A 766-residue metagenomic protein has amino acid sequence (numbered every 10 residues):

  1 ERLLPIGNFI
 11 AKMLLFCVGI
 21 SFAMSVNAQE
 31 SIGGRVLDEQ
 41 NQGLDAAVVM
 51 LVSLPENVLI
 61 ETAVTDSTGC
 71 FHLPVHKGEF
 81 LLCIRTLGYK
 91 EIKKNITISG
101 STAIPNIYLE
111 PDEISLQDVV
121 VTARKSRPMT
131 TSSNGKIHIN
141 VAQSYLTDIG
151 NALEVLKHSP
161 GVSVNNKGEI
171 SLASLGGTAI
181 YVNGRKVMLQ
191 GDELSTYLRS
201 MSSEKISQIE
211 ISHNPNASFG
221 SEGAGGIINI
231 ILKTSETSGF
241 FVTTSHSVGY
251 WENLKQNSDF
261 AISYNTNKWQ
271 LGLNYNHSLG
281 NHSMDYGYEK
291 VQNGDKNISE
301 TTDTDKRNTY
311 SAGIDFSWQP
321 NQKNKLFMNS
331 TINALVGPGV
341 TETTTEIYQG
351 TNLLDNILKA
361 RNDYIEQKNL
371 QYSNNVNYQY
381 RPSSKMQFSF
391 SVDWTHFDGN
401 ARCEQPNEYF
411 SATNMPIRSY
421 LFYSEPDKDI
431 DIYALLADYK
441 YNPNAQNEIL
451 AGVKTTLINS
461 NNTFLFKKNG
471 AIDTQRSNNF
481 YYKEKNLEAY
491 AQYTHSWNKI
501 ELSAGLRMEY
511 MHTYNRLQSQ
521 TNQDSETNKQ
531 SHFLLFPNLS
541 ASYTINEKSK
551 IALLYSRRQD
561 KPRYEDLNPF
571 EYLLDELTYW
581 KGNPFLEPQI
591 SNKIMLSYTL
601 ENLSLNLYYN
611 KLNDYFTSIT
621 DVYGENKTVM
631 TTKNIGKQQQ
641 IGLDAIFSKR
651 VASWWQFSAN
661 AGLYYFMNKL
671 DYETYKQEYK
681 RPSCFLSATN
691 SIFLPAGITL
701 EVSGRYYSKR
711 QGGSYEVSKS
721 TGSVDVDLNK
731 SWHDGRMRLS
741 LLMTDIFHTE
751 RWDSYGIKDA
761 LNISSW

Functional and structural regions predicted by a protein language model:
L37, V48-V52, R85-L87, S101-Y145 (+3 more regions): Short, acidic, small-residue-rich periplasmic hinge/interaction motif at the N-terminus of Gram-negative outer-membrane
L54-C70: Short, acidic Ser/Thr/Gly-rich low-complexity loop/linker segments typical of extracellular and cell-surface proteins
A103-Y108, A152-V155, I170, L194-L198 (+3 more regions): N-terminal periplasmic accessory domains that precede and gate Gram-negative outer-membrane beta-barrel machines
A152, H158, R185-H213: Short acidic/polar hinge/loop motifs at secondary-structure boundaries that mediate gating or recognition
I206, S221-I228, E236-Y286, R307-Y310: Outer-membrane beta-barrel translocator/receptor signature
S311-V336, D363-Q518, T544, K548 (+3 more regions): Face-selective signature of the C-terminal outer-membrane beta-barrel domain
K428, N478-N486, Q530, Q559-N613 (+3 more regions): Outer-membrane beta-barrel signature, preferentially recognizing the C-terminal barrel domain of Gram-negative
N634-R710: Gram-negative outer-membrane beta-barrel transporters
